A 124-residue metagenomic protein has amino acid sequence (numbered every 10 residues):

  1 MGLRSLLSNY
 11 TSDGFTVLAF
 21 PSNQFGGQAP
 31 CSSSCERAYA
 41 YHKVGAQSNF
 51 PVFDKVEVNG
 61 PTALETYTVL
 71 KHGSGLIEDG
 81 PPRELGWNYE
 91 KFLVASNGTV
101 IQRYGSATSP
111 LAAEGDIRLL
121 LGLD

Functional and structural regions predicted by a protein language model:
M1-E65: Structural microenvironment flanking redox-active thiols in thiol-disulfide oxidoreductases
E65-D124: Thiol-/selenol-based redox modules, centered on thioredoxin-like and closely related oxidoreductase domains
